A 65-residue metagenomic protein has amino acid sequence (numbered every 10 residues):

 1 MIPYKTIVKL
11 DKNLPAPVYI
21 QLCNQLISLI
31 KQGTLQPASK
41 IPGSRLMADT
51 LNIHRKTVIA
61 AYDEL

Functional and structural regions predicted by a protein language model:
M1-L65: N-terminal basic, amphipathic alpha-helical segments
